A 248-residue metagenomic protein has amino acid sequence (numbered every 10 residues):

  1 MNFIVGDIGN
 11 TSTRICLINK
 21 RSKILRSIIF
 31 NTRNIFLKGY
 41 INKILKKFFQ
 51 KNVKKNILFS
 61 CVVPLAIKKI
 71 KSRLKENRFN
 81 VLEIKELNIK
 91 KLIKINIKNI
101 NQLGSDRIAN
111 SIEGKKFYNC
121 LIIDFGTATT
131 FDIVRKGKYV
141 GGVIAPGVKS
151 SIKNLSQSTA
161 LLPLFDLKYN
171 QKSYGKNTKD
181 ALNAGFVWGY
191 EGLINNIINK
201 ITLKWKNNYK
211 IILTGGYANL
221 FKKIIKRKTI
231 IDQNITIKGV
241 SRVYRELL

Functional and structural regions predicted by a protein language model:
M1-I4, I8-I89: N-terminal glycine/serine-rich phosphate-binding loop of ATP-dependent small-molecule kinases, especially carbohydrate
M1-L25, G114, Y118-Y139, L155 (+1 more regions): Gly/Thr-rich phosphate-binding beta-strand-loop-beta motif of the actin/hexokinase/Hsp70
S27-F30, N34, N170-N207, K222 (+1 more regions): Adenine-nucleotide phosphate-binding core of ATP-dependent small-molecule kinases
R33-F36, N101, S105, I112-N119 (+3 more regions): Glycine-rich phosphate-binding loop plus the immediately following alpha-helix
F48-V53, K116-Y118, I201-N207: Glycine-rich phosphate-binding loop signature in dinucleotide/nucleotide-binding domains
K51-L103, G137-V148, K176-V187, E191 (+2 more regions): Short beta-strand-loop/turn "lid" adjacent to the catalytic site in phosphate-handling enzymes
K71, A109-K115, K153-S156, E191 (+3 more regions): Predominant activation on well-ordered alpha-helical scaffold segments within soluble catalytic domains
N207-L248: Long hydrophobic alpha-helical segments typical of transmembrane helices together with their membrane-interfacial
